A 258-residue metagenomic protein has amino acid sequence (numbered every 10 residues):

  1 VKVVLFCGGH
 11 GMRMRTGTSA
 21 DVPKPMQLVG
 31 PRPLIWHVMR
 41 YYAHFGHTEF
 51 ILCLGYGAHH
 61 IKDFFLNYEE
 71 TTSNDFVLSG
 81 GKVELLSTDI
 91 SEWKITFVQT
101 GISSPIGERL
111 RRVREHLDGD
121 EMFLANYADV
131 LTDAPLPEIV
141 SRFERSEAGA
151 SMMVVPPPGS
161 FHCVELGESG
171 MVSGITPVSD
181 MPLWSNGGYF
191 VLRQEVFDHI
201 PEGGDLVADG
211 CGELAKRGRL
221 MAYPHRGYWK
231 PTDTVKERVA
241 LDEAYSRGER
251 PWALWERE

Functional and structural regions predicted by a protein language model:
V1-Y68, F97: N-terminal glycine-rich phosphate-binding loop and ensuing alpha1 helix
V3-L5, L52, A125, A150-M153 (+1 more regions): Structural beta-sheet core signal
M26, C163-L166, A222: A structural signal for short hydrophobic beta-strand segments in well-ordered beta-sheet cores
L34-V38, R109-R112, G210: Well-ordered alpha-helical segments embedded in enzymatic catalytic cores
I61-G167: Conserved beta-loop-beta/alpha segment of the NTase-like Rossmann-fold superfamily that binds/positions NTPs
E121-L124, L131-E144, P156-G159, M171-E258: Catalytic-core segments of class I nucleotidyltransferases/pyrophosphorylases that form NMP-activated intermediates
